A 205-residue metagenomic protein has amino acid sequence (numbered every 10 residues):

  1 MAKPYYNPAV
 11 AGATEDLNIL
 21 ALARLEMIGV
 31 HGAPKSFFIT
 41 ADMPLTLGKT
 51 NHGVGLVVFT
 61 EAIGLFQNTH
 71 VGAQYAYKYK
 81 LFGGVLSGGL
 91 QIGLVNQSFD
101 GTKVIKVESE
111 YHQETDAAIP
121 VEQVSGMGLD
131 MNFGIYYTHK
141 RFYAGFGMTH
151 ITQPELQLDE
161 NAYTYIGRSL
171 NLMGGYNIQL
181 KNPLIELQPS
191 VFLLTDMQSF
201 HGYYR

Functional and structural regions predicted by a protein language model:
M1-R205: Subset of outer-membrane beta-barrel
